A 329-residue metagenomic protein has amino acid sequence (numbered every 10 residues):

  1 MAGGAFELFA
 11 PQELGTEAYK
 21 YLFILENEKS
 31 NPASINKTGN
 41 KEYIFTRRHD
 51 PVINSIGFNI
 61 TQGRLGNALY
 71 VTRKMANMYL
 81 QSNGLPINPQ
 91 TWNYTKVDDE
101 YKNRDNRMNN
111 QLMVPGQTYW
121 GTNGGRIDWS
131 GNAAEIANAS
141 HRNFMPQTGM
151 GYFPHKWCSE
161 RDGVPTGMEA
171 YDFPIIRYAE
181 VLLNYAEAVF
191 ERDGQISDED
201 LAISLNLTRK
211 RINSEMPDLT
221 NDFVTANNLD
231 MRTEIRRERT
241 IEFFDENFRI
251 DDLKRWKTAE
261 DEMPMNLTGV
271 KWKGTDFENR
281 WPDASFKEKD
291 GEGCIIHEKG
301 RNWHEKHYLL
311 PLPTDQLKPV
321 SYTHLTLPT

Functional and structural regions predicted by a protein language model:
M1-Q62, N83-L325: Acidic/polar-rich alpha-helix caps and helix-coil junctions
N59-A76: C-terminal/domain-terminus segments
M75-G84: Signature of lipid phosphatidyltransferase scaffolds
